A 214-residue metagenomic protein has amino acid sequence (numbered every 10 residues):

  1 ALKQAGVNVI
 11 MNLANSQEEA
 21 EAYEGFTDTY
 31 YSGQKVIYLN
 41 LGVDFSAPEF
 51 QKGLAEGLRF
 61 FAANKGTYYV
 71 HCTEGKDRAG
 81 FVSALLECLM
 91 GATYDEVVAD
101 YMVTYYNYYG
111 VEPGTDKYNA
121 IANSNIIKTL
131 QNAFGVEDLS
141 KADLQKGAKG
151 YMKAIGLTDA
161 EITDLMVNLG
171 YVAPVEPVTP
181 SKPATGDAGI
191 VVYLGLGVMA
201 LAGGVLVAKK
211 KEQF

Functional and structural regions predicted by a protein language model:
A1-Y68, F81-A184, Y193: Cys-dependent protein tyrosine phosphatase-like superfamily
V70-C72: The Walker A (P-loop) glycine that initiates the GxxxxGKT/S ATP-binding motif of P-loop NTPases
E74, R78-A79: Ser/Thr-glycine-rich phosphate-binding loops at phosphate-binding pockets of nucleotides, nucleotide cofactors
G189-K210: A cross-kingdom C-terminal cell-surface attachment/processing module
Q213-F214: Cytoplasmic C-terminal tails of single-pass
